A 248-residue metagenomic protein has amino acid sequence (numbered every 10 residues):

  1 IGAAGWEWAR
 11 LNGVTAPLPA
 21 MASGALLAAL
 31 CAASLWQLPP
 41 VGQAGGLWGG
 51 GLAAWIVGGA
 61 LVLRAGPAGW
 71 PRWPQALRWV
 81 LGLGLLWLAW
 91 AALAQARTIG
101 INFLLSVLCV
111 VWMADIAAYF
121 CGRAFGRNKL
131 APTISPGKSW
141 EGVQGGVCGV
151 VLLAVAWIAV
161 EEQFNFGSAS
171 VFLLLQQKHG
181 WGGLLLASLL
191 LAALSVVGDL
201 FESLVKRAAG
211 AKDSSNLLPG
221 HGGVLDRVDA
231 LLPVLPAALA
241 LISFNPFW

Functional and structural regions predicted by a protein language model:
I1-L189, A193: Membrane-embedded alpha-helical bundles of polytopic integral membrane proteins
P40, G220, V234-A237, F247: Hydrophobic residues in alpha-helical membrane-spanning segments
R123-A124, K206-A209, P236-A237: Re-entrant/interfacial helical elements at transmembrane boundaries that shape and gate the permeation pathway
A159-E161, A240-W248: Juxtamembrane boundary at the C-terminal end of a transmembrane helix
E202: Acidic, glycine-rich loop-and-beta core segments that form the ion-binding/anion-interacting portion of active sites
R207-A230: Interfacial loop-to-transmembrane junctions
R227-F244: Final/C-terminal transmembrane alpha-helix of multipass membrane proteins
